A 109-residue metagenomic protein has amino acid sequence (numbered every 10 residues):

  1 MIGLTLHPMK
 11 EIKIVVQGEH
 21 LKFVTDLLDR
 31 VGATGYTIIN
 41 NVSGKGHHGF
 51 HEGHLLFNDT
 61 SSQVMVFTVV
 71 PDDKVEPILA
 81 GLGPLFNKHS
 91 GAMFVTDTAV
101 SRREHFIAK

Functional and structural regions predicted by a protein language model:
M1-K109: Positively charged, small/polar-rich N-terminal and surface patches that mediate targeting and assembly and bind
